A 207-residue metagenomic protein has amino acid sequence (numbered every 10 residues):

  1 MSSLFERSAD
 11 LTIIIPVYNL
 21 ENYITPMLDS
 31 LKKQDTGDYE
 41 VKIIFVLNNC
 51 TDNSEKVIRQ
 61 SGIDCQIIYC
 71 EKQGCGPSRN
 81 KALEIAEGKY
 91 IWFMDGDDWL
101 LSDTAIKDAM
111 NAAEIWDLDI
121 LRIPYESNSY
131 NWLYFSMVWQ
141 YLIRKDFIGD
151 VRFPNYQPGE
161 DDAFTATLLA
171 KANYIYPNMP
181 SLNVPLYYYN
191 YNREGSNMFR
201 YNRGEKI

Functional and structural regions predicted by a protein language model:
A9-T12, K42, A163: Cell-envelope/extracellular polymer assembly enzymes that use nucleotide-activated donors
P16, L20-Y23, Y39, C50: Donor nucleotide-sugar binding loop of glycosyltransferases
L20-Q34: Short, well-formed alpha-helical segments that are part of the catalytic scaffolds of diverse glycosyltransferases
L47-K56, W99: A conserved acidic beta->alpha catalytic loop
C70-A86: Glycine-rich, basic loop-to-helix element that forms the pyrophosphate-binding segment of sugar-nucleotide handling
I91: Short aromatic/hydrophobic "clamp" motif used to bind/position activated sugar donors
W99, D103-W132: Conserved donor NDP-sugar-binding/catalytic core segment of glycosyltransferases
S127-E205: Conserved nucleotide-sugar donor-binding catalytic segment
